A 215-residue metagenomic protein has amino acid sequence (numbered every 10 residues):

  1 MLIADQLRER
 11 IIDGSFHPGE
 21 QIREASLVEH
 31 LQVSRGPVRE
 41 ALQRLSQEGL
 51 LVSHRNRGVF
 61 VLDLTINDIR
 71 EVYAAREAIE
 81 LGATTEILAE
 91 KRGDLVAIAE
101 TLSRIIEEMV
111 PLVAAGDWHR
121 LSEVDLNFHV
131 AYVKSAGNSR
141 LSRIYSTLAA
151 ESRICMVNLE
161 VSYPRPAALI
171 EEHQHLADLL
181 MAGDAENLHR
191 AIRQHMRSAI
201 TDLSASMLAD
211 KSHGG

Functional and structural regions predicted by a protein language model:
M1-A89, I200-G215: Short linear motifs at protein or domain termini
Q6, S162-G215: C-terminal regulatory/effector modules of DNA-binding transcriptional regulators
S15, L50, D117, D184-A185: Residue-level recognition of short, well-ordered coil/turn positions that link secondary-structure elements
Q47-V52, I105, L148-A150, P164-A167: Mobile beta-alpha loop/short-helix "lid" or hinge segments that flank ligand
N67, V72, D94-V157, E171-D178 (+1 more regions): Conserved amphipathic alpha-helical segments that form helical-bundle/coiled-coil interaction surfaces
I87-K91, A136-R143, M156-Y163, L203 (+2 more regions): Long, hydrophobic, amphipathic alpha-helical segments used as structural scaffolds
